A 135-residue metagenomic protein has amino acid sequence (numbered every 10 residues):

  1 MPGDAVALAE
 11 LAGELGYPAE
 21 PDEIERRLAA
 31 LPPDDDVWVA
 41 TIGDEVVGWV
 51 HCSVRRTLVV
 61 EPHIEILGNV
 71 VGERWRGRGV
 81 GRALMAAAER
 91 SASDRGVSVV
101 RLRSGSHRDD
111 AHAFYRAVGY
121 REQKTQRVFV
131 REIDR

Functional and structural regions predicted by a protein language model:
M1-L8: A short beta-loop-alpha structural element at the N-terminal edge of CoA-dependent acyl/N-acetyltransferase catalytic
A29-V39, E65: A short helix-loop-beta-strand connector motif used in the catalytic cores of GNAT acetyltransferases and, in some
V39, E45-V54, V70: Conserved beta-strand in the GNAT
R56-I66, R76, Q123-K124: A conserved beta-turn-beta hairpin within the catalytic core of GNAT-like acetyltransferases that forms part
G68-V71, G77-R90, A113-A117: Conserved acetyl-CoA-binding loop-helix of GNAT-fold acetyltransferases
M85, A92-S104: Conserved GNAT acetyl-CoA-binding A-motif
L102-A111, V130-D134: Conserved beta-strand-loop-alpha-helix junction that forms the acyl-donor binding cleft
R116-T125: Conserved acetyl-CoA-binding loop of GNAT-fold acetyltransferases
